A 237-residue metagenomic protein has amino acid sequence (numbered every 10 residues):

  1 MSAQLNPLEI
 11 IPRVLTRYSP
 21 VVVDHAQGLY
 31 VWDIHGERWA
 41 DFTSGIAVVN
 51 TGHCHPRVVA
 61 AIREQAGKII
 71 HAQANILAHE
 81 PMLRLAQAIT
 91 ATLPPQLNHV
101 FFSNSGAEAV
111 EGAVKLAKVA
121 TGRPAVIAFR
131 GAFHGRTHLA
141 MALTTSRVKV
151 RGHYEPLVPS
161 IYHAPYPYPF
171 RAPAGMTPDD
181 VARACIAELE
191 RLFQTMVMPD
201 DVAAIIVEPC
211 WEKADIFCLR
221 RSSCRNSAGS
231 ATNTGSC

Functional and structural regions predicted by a protein language model:
M1-Q27, M82, C185: Active-site-adjacent loop/helix segments that line or gate small-molecule/cofactor pockets in enzymes
I11, A66, I70, L93 (+4 more regions): Structural signal for hydrophobic packing residues in well-ordered secondary-structure cores of soluble enzyme domains
P20-D41: Active-site and channel-lining beta-strand-loop segments that bind or position nucleotide-derived/phosphorylated
R38-I127: Glycine-rich loop-to-alpha-helix module at the N-terminal edge of alpha/beta enzyme cores
Q87-A204, R221, R225: PLP-dependent aspartate aminotransferase-fold enzymes
P199, F217-C237: Catalytic PLP-binding core of fold-type I/II PLP enzymes
W211-K213: Alpha-helical transmembrane segments of integral membrane proteins, especially multi-pass inner/plasma-membrane
